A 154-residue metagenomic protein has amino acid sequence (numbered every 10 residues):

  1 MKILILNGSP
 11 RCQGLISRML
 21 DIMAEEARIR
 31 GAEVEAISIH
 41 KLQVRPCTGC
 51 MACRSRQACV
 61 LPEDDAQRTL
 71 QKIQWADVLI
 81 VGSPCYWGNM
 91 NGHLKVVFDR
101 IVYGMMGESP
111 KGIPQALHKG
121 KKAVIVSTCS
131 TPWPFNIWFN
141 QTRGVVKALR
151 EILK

Functional and structural regions predicted by a protein language model:
M1-A32, P132: N-terminal beta1-alpha1 ligand-phosphate binding loop
G8, I39, T128: Cofactor-binding loop segments of dinucleotide-utilizing enzymes, especially the Rossmann-like FAD- and NAD(P)+-binding
G14-L15, R45, N89: Residues that form or flank phosphate/diphosphate-binding pockets in enzymes that use nucleotide phosphates
L15-A27, Q141-K154: Short, solvent-exposed amphipathic alpha-helices that sit in or adjacent to ligand/effector-binding or catalytic
S17-R18, T48, G92-V96: Generic recognition of short, well-ordered alpha-helical segments
A32-Q43: A short beta-strand-loop structural module common to alpha/beta enzyme folds
Q43-I73: Cysteine-cluster motifs in flexible loop/terminal segments that predominantly coordinate metals
L61-R150: Helix-loop-strand module that forms the ligand-binding subsite of alpha/beta enzymes
